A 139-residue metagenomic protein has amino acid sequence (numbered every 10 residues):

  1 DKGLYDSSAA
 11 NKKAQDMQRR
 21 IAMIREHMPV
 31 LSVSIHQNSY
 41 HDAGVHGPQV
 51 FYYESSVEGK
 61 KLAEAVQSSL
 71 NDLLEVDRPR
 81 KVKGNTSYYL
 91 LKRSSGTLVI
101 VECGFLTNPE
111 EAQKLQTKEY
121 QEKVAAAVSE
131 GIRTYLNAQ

Functional and structural regions predicted by a protein language model:
D1-K61: Catalytic-core regions of hydrolytic enzymes
R19, S68, D72, Q113: Charged/polar, solvent-exposed surface patches and flexible loops
A22, H27, S34, H41-D42 (+1 more regions): Active-site-adjacent mobile loop/cap segments within catalytic or ligand-binding domains
F51-E54, S69-D72, K118-E122: Short, low-complexity, polar/charged sequence segments that are solvent-exposed and flexible
G59-G84: Active-site-adjacent substrate-binding region of metalloamidase/peptidase-like peptide-processing proteins
